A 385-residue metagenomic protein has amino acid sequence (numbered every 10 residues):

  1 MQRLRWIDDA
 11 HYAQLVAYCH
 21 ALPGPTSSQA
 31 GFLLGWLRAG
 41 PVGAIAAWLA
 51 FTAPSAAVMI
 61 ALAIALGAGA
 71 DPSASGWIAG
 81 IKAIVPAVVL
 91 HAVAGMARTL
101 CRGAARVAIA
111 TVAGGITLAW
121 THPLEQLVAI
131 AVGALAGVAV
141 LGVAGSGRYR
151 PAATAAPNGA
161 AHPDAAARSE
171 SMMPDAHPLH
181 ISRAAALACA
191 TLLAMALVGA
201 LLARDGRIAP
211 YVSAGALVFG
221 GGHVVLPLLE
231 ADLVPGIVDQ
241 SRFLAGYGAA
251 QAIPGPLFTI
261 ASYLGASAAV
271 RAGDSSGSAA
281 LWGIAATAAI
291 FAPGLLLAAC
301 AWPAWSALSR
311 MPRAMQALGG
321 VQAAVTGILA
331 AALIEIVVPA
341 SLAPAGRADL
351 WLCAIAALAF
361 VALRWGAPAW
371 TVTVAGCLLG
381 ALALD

Functional and structural regions predicted by a protein language model:
M1-L22, L33-D385: Multi-pass membrane proteins that catalyze or facilitate reactions on polyprenyl-/lipid-phosphate substrates and their
